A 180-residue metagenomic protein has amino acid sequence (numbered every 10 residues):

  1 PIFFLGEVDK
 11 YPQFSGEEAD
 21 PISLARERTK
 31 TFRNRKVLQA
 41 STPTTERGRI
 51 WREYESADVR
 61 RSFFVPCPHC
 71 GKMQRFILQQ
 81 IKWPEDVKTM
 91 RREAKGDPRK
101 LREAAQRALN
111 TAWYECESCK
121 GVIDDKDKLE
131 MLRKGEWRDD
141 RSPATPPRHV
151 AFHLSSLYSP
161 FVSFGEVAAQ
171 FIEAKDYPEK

Functional and structural regions predicted by a protein language model:
P1-K180: Short, flexible loop motifs at catalytic/binding sites
